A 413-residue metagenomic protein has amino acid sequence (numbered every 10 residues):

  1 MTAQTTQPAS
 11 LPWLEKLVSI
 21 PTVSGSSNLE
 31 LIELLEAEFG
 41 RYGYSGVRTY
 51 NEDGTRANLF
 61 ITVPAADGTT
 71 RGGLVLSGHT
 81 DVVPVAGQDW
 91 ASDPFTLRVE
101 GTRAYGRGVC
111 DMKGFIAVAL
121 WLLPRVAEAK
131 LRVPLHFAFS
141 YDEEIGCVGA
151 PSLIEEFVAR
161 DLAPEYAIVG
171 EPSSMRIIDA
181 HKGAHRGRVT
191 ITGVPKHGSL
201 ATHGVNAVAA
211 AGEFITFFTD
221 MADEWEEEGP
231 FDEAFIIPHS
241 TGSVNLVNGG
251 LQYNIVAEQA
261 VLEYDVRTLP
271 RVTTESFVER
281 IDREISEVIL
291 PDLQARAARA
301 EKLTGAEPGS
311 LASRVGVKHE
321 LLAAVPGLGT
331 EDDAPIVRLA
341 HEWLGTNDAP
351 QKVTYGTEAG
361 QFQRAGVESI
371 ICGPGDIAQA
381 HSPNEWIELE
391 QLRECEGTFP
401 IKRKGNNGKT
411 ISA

Functional and structural regions predicted by a protein language model:
T2-A86, T102, Q259-E263, R280: N-terminal helical capping/dimerization or prosegment-like subdomains of hydrolases acting on amide or phosphate bonds
Q4-T5, E52, R188-I401, G405-A413: Metal-dependent amide/peptide-bond hydrolase catalytic core, centered on the "pita-bread" metallohydrolase fold
R71-H136: Active-site metal-coordination/substrate-binding segment of hydrolases, especially metallo-dependent peptidases
S77-G78, A138-S140, A167-E171, T190-T192 (+2 more regions): Short beta-strand segments
T80-D81, R103, A138-C147, P172-M175 (+2 more regions): Acidic, glycine-rich active-site loops and adjacent beta-strand->loop/helix elements that engage anionic groups
V85-V99, P164, D179-I191, L339: Acidic-glycine-rich active-site phosphate/pyrophosphate-binding loop
E100-T102, L122-F137, R160-A163, F218-E228 (+2 more regions): Phosphate-handling active-site elements
M112-R186: Acidic/histidine-rich catalytic neighborhood of metal-dependent amide-processing enzymes
